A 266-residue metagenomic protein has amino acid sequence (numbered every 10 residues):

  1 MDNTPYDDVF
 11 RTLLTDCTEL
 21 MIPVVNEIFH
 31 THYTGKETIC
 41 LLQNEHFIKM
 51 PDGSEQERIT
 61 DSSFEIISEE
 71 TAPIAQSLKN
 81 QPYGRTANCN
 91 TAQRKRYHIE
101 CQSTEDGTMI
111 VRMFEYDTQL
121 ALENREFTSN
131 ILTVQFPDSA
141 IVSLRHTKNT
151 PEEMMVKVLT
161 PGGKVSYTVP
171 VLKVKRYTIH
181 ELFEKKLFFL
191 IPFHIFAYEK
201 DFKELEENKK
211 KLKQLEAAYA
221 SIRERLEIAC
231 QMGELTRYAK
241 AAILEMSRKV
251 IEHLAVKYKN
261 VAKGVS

Functional and structural regions predicted by a protein language model:
M1-K263: Conserved single-residue anchors adjacent to enzymatic active/cofactor-binding motifs
